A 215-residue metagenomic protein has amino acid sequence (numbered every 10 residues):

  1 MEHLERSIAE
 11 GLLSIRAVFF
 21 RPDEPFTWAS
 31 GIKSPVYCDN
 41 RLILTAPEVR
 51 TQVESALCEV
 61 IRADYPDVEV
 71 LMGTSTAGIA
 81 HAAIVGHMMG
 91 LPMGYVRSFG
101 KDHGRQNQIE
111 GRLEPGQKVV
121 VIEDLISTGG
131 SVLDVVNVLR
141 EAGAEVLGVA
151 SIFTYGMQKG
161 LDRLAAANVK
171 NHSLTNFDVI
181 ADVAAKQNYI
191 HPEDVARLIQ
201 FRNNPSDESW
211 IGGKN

Functional and structural regions predicted by a protein language model:
M1-I122, G130-N215: PRPP-associated nucleotide enzymes
